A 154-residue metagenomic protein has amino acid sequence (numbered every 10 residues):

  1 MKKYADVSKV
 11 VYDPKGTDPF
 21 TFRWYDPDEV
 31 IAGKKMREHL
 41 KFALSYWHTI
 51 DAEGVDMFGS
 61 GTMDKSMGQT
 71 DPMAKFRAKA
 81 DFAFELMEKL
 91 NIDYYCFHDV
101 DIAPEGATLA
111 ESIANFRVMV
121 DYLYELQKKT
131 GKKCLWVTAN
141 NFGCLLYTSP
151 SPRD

Functional and structural regions predicted by a protein language model:
M1-V137, G143-L146: Alpha/beta catalytic barrel-like cores
Y147-D154: Conserved small/polar residues in nucleotide/adenosyl-binding loops
